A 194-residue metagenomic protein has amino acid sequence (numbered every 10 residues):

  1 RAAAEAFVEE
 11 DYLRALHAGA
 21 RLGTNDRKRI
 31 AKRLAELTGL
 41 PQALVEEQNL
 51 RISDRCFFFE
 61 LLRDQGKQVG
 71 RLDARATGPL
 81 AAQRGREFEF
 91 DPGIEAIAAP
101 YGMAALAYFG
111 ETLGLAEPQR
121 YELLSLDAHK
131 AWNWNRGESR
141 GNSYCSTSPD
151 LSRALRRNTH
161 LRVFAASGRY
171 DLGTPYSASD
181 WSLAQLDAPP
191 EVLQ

Functional and structural regions predicted by a protein language model:
R1, R162, D187-Q194: Catalytic histidine neighborhood in serine/cysteine hydrolases with alpha/beta-hydrolase-type architecture
R1-G93: Alpha/beta-hydrolase
E46-L50, D54, L161, P175-Q185: Short alpha-helix in the alpha/beta-hydrolase fold that links the catalytic acid
G66-N142: Small-residue-rich helix-loop
C145-A154, S179-A188: Alpha-helical scaffolding within the catalytic cores of extracellular/periplasmic polymer-degrading hydrolases
R157-V163: Short, proline-enriched alpha-helix->beta-strand connector loops that line the catalytic pocket of alpha/beta-hydrolase
A165-S167: Short beta-strand/loop motif that positions the catalytic acidic residue of the alpha/beta-hydrolase fold
Y170-T174: Acidic catalytic loop of the alpha/beta-hydrolase fold
